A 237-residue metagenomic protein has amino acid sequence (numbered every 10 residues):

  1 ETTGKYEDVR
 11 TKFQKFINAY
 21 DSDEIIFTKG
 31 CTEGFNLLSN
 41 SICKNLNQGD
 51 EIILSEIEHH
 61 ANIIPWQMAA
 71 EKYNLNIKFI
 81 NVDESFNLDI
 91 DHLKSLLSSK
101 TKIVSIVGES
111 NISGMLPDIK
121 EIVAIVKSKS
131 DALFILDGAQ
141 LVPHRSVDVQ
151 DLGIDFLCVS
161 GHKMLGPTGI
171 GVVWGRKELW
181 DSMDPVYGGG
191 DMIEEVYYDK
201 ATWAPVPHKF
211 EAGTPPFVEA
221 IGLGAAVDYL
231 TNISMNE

Functional and structural regions predicted by a protein language model:
E1-E237: Pyridoxal 5′-phosphate
